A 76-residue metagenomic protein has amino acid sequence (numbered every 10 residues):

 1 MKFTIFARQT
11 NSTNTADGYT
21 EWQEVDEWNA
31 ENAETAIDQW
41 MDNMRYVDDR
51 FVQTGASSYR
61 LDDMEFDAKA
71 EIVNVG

Functional and structural regions predicted by a protein language model:
M1-F3, W22, M64-F66: Residues at beta-strand starts and edge strands
K2-N11: A short beta-strand micro-motif
S12-D17: Short, cysteine-centered beta-strand-loop-beta hairpins and adjacent loop/turn segments enriched in charged/polar
G18-N32: A short, exposed loop/beta-hairpin motif centered on an aromatic-Gly-Thr core
N32-D38: Short, conserved charged micro-motifs
D38-G76: Short, mixed-charge low-complexity intrinsically disordered segments
